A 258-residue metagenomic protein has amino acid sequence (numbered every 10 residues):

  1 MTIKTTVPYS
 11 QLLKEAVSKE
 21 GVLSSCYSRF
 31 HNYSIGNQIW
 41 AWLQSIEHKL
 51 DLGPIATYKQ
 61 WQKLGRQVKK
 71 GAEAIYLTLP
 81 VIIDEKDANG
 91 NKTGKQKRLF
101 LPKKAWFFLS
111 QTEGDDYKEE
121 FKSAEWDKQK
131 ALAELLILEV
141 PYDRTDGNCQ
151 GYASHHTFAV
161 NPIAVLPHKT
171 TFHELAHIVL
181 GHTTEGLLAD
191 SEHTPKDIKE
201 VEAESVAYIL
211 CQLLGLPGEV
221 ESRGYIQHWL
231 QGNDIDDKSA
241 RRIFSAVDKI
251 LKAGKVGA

Functional and structural regions predicted by a protein language model:
M1-T171, L175-A258: N-terminal accessory/interface modules of nucleic-acid-binding and processing proteins
